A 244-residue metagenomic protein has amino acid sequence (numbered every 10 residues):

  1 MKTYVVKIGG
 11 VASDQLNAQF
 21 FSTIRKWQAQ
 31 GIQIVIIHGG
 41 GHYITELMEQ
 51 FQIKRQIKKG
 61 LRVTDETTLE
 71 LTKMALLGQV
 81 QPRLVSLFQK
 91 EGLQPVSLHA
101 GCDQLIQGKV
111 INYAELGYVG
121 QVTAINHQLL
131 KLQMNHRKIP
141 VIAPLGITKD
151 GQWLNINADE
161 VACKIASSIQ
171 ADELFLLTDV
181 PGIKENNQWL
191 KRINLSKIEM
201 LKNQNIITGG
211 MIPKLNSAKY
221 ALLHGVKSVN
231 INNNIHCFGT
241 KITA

Functional and structural regions predicted by a protein language model:
M1-A244: C-terminal catalytic "cap/lid" subdomain
